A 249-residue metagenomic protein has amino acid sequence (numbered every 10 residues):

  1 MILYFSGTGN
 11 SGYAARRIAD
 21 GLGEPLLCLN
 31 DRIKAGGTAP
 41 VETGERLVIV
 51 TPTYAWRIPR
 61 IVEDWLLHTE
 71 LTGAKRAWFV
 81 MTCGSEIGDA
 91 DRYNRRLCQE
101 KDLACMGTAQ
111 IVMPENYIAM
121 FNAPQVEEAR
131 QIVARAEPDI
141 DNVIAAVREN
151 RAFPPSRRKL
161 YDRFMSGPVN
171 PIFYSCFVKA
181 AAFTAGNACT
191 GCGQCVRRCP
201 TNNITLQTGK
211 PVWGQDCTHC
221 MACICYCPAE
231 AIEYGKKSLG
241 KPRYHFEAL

Functional and structural regions predicted by a protein language model:
I2, S6-A14, D20-I33, G37 (+3 more regions): FMN-binding flavodoxin-like domain, especially the glycine-rich phosphate-binding loop
T38, E42, Y174-C176, A180 (+3 more regions): Residue-level signal for the start and early helices of compact helical domains
P40-V41, E70, C176, C192 (+2 more regions): Generic structural signal for beta-strand residues in well-ordered domains
N94, F121-P124, Y174-A185, H219: Repeat-unit-sized solenoid/scaffold elements
K159-G191, R197: A mid-sequence, solvent-exposed acidic-amphipathic segment
T184-A185, T190, Q194-T218, A222-L239: Iron-sulfur cluster-binding cysteine motifs and their immediate structural context in ferredoxin-like electron-transfer
Y244-A248: Active-site-proximal loop/hinge segments that shape catalytic or ion-binding/gating pockets
